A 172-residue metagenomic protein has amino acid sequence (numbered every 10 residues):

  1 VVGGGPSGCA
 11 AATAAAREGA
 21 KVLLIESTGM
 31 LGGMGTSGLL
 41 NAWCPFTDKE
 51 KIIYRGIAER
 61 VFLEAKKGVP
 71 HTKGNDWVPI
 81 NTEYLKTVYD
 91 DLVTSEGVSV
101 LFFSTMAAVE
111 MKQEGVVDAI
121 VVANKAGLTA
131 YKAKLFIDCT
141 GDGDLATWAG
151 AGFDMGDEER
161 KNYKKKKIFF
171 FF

Functional and structural regions predicted by a protein language model:
V1-L23: N-terminal Rossmann-like FAD-binding beta1-loop-alpha1 element of flavoenzymes
V2, V122, D138-C139: Redox-cofactor binding/interface segments in oxidoreductases and associated redox assembly factors
C9, G33, L101, T147-W148: Extracytoplasmic/secreted cell-surface and envelope-processing proteins
A14, A20-K21, E26-K112, D154 (+1 more regions): Conserved N-terminal/central alpha/beta ligand/cofactor-binding core
E114-I120: Short, hydrophobic/aromatic-rich segments at coil-to-beta transitions
A126-L135: Core beta-strand elements of the Rossmann-like FAD/NAD(P) dinucleotide-binding domain in flavoenzyme oxidoreductases
D138-F172: Glycine-rich loop(s) and the adjacent beta-strand/alpha-helix scaffold that form part
